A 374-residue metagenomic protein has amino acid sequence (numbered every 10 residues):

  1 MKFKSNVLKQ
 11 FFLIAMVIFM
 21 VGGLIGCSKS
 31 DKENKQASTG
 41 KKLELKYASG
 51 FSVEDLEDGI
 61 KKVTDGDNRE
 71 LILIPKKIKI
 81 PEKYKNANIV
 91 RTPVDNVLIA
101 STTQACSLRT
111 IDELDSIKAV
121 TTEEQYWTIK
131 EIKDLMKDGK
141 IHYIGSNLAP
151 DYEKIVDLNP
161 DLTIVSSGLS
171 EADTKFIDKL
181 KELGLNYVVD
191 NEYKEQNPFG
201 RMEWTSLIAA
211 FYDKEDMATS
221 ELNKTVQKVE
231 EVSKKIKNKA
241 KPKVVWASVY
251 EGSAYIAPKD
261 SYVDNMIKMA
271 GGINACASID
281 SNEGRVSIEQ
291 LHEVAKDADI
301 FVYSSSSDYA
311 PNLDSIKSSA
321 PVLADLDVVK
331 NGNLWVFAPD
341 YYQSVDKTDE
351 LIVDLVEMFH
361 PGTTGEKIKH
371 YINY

Functional and structural regions predicted by a protein language model:
K2-I14: Bacterial N-terminal signal peptides that target proteins for export
F3, C27-A105, D216-V245, T363-Y374: Bacterial Sec-exported substrate-binding components of ABC uptake systems
G22-G26: C-terminal motif of bacterial Sec signal peptides marking the signal peptidase cleavage site
D65, L71-V156, L162-L169: A short, structured surface patch at a secondary-structure boundary
D95, T103-A105, V120-E131, S170-K175 (+3 more regions): Extracytoplasmic ligand-binding site segments that recognize negatively charged/polar headgroups
L98-I99, I117-V120, L162-S166, Y187-D190 (+4 more regions): Structural recognition of the beta-strand scaffold that forms the well-ordered cores of secreted hydrolase catalytic
E195-N223, I300-Y374: Structured C-terminal subdomain patch of bacterial secreted/periplasmic proteins
Q227-P311: Flexible, glycine-rich surface segments
